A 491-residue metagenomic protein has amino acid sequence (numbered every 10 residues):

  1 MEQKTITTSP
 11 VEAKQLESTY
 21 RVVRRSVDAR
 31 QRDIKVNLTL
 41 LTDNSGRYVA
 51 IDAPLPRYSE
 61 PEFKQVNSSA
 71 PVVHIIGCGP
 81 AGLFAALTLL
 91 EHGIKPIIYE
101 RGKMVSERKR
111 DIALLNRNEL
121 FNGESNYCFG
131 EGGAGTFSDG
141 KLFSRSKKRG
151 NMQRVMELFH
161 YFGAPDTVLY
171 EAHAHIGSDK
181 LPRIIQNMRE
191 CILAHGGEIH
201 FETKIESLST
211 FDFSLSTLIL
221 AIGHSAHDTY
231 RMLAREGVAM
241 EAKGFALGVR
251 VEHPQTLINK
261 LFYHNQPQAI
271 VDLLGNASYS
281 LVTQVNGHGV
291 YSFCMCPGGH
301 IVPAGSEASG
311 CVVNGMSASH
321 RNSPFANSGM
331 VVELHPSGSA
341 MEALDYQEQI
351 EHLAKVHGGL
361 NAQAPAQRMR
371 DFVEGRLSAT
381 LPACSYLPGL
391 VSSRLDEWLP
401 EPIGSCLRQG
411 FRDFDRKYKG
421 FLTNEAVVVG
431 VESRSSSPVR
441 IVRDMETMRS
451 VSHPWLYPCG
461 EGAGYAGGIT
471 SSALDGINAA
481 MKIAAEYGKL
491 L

Functional and structural regions predicted by a protein language model:
M1-I34, D43-L491: Residues forming the flavin
